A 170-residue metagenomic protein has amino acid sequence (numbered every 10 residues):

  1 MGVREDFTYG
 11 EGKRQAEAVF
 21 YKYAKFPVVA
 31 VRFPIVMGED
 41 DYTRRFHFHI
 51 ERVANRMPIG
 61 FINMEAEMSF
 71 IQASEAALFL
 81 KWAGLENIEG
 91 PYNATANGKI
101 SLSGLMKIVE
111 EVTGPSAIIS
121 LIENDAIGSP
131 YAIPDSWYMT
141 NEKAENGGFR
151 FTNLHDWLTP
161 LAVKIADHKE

Functional and structural regions predicted by a protein language model:
M1-E17, H47, A66-F70: Short-chain dehydrogenase/reductase
G10, A30, F70, K99 (+1 more regions): Short aromatic/basic micro-patch
R14-E39: Conserved beta-loop-beta element that borders a ligand/cofactor-binding pocket
T43-H49, F61-G84, G90: Substrate-positioning beta->alpha
H49-F61, P115-S120: A short C-terminal helix-loop "cap" of Rossmann-like NAD(P)-dependent dehydrogenase/epimerase domains
E67, F79-D135: Mid/C-terminal beta-alpha module of Rossmann-like enzyme folds, strongest in SDR-family dehydrogenases/epimerases
A73, G104-K107, A126-F151, D156: Conserved C-terminal active-site "lid" loop/helix of NAD(P)H-dependent oxidoreductases that clamps the redox cofactor
L154-E170: Amphipathic terminal alpha-helices
